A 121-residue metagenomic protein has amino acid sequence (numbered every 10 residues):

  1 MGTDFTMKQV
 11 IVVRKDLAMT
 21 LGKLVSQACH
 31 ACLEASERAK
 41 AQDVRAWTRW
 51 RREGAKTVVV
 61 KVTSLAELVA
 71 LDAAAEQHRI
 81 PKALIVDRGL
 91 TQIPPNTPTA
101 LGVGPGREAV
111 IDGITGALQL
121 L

Functional and structural regions predicted by a protein language model:
G2-K8, A73-Q77: Acidic-glycine-rich active-site phosphate/pyrophosphate-binding loop
D4-V10, R14-Q42: Glycine- and Gly-Pro-enriched alpha-helical subdomains that act as flexible, kink-prone "lid/hinge" or packing modules
V10-V12, E53-T63, E76-L121: Short basic, glycine-rich beta-strand/loop surfaces that mediate nucleic-acid
L21-G22, L68, P94, I111: Alpha-helix N-cap/helix-start motif
K23, Q27, T63-A66, A109: Conserved active-site and cofactor/substrate-binding residues in soluble primary-metabolism enzymes
C29, E37-A55, K61-L65: Compact, glycine-rich, soluble single-domain proteins
C29-C32, D72, I114-T115: A generic alpha-helix structural signal
E67-D72, I80: Alpha/propeptide regions of enzymes that mature by internal proteolysis
